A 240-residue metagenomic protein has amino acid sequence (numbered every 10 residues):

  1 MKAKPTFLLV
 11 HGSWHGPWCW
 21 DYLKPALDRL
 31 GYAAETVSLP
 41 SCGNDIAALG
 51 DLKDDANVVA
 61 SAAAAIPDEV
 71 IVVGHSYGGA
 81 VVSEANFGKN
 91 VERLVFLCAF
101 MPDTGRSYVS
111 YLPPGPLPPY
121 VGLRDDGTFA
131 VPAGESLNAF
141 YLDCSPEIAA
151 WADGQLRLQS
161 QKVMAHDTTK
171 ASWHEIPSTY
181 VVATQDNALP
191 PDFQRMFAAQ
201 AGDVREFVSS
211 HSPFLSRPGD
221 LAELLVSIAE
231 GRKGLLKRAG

Functional and structural regions predicted by a protein language model:
A3-N44, V70, E84: Conserved HGGG/HGGXW glycine-rich cap/lid loop of the alpha/beta-hydrolase fold
A33, L39-I71, V109-P113: Active-site loop/oxyanion-hole signature of alpha/beta-hydrolase fold enzymes
V73-G78, V82: Gly/Ala-rich beta-loop-alpha elbow adjacent to hydrolase catalytic centers
F87-P132, S160-D167, L189-P190, M196: Flexible "cap/lid" loop of the alpha/beta hydrolase fold
T128-S172: Conserved alpha/beta-hydrolase catalytic His-Asp/Glu region
W173-S178, Q200-G202: Short, proline-enriched alpha-helix->beta-strand connector loops that line the catalytic pocket of alpha/beta-hydrolase
Y180-V182: Short beta-strand/loop motif that positions the catalytic acidic residue of the alpha/beta-hydrolase fold
T184-V208, S212-L215, S227-I228: Conserved loop-alpha-helix segment in the C-terminal half of the alpha/beta-hydrolase fold that carries the catalytic
